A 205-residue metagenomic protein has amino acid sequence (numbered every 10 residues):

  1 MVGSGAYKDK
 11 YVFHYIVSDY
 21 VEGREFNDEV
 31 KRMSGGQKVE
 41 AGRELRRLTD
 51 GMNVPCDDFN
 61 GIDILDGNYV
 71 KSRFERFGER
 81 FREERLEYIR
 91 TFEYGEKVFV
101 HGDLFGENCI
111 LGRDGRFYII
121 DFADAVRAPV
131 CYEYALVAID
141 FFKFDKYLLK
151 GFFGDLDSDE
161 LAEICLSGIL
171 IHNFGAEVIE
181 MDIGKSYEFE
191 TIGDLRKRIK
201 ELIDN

Functional and structural regions predicted by a protein language model:
M1-D9, G112-F117, D204-N205: Conserved NTP-binding catalytic cores of kinases and kinase-like/nucleotidyltransferase enzymes across multiple kinase
M1-N60: ATP-binding pocket architecture of kinase catalytic cores
H14-I16, R43-Y94: Active-site catalytic-loop/activation-segment of kinase and kinase-like phosphoryl-transfer enzymes
R80, G175-N205: ATP/Mg2+ or Mg2+-diphosphate-binding catalytic cores that bind nucleotide phosphates or diphosphates via glycine-rich
K97-F99, G112-E163: Active-site Asp-x-Gly
F99-G102, G106: Catalytic-loop of the protein kinase fold
I164-A176: Hydrophobic alpha-helical segments that form the core of small-molecule binding pockets and/or dimer interfaces
